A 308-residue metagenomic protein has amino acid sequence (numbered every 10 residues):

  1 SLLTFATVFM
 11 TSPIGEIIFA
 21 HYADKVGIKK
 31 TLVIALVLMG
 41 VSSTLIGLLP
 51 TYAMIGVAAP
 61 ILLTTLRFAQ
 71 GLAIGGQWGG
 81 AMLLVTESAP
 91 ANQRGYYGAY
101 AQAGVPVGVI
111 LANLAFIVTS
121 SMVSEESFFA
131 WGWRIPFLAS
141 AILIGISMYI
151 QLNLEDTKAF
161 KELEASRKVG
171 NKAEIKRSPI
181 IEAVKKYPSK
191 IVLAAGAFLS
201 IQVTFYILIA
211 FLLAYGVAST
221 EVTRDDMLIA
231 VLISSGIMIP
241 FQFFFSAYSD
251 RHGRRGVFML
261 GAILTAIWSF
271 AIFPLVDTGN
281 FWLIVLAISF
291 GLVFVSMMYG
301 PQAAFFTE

Functional and structural regions predicted by a protein language model:
I14-I28, Q242-R254: Helix-to-loop junctions at the C-terminal end of transmembrane segments in multipass secondary transporters
K25-V37, R251-I263: Cytoplasmic membrane-interface "Motif A"-like loop-to-helix N-cap segments of 12-TM Major Facilitator Superfamily
V37-G56, I263-T278: C-terminal ends and interior cores of transmembrane alpha-helices in multi-pass membrane transporters/permeases
I55-G75, W282-M297: Hydrophobic core of transmembrane alpha-helices in multi-pass small-molecule transporters, especially MFS/SLC-type
A73, Y96-S120, L143: Glycine-rich segments within core transmembrane alpha-helices of 12-TM secondary carriers
L152-S178: Flexible cytoplasmic inter-helical loops of multi-pass small-molecule transporters
Y187-M238: Extracytoplasmic gate region of multi-pass secondary transporters
R255-Q302: C-terminal transmembrane helical hairpin of 12-TM major facilitator-type secondary transporters
